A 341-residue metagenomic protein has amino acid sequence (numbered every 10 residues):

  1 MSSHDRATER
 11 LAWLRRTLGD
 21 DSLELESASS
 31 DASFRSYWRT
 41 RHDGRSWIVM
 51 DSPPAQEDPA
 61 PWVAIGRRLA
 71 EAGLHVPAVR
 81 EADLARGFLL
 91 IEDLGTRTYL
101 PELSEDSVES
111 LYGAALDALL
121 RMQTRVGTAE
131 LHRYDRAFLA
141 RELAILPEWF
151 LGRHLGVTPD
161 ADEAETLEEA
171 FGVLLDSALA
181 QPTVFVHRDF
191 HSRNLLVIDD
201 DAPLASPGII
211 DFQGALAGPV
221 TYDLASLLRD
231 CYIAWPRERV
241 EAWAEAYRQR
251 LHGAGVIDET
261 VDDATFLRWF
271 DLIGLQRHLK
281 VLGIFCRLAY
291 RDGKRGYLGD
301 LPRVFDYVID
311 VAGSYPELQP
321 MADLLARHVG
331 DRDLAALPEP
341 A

Functional and structural regions predicted by a protein language model:
M1-F88, V184, I198-S206, L325-A341: Conserved NTP-binding catalytic cores of kinases and kinase-like/nucleotidyltransferase enzymes across multiple kinase
E9-R10, G127-R133, A137-F138, E142-V186 (+3 more regions): An alpha-helical support segment within catalytic cores of ATP-dependent transferases
S27, F34-R41, V49, F88 (+3 more regions): Active-site acidic catalytic loop and adjacent metal/ATP-binding pocket of ATP-dependent phosphoryl transfer enzymes
R35-L139, A144-L155, E163, L179-A180: ATP-binding pocket architecture of kinase catalytic cores
W62, V108-A115, L139, A164-L167 (+4 more regions): Hydrophobic packing residues in well-ordered alpha-helices of helical domains and bundles
L111, F138, P182, H187 (+2 more regions): Secondary-structure capping and boundary motifs in well-ordered enzyme cores
P147-H154, V220-D258, L272-D292, V304-V311: Active-site activation/catalytic loop segments of kinase-like enzymes and analogous catalytic loops in related
K280-A341: ATP/Mg2+ or Mg2+-diphosphate-binding catalytic cores that bind nucleotide phosphates or diphosphates via glycine-rich
